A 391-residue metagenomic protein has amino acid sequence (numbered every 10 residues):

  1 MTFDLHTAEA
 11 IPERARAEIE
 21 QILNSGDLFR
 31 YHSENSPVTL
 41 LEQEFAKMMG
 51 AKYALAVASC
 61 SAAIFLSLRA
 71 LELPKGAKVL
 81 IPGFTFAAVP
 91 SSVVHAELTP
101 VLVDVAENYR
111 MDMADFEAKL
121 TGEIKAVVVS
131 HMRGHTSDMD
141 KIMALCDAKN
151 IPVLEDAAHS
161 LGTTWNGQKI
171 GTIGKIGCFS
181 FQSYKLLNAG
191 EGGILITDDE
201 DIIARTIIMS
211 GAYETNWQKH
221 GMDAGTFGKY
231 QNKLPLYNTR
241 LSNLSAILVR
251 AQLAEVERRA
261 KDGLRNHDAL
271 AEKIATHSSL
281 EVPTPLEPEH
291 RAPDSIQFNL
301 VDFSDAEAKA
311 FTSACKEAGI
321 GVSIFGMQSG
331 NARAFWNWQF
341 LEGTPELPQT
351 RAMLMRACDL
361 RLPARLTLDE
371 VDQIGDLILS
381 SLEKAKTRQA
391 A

Functional and structural regions predicted by a protein language model:
M1-A70, P74, D147, M355 (+2 more regions): Conserved PLP-binding active-site segment in aminotransferase class I/II-type PLP enzymes
F65-K119, V128, C315: Conserved PLP-anchoring active-site segment centered on the Schiff-base-forming lysine
N108-A189, I194-I202: Active-site phosphate-binding strand-loop segment of PLP-dependent enzymes
S160-N166, I173-S295: Active-site region of PLP-dependent enzymes
E214-G225, A269-E272, F311-C358, T387-A390: Conserved PLP cofactor-binding pocket of PLP-dependent enzymes
L286, P293-S304, R333-E342, M355-D369: Conserved PLP-binding active-site segment of the aspartate aminotransferase-like
